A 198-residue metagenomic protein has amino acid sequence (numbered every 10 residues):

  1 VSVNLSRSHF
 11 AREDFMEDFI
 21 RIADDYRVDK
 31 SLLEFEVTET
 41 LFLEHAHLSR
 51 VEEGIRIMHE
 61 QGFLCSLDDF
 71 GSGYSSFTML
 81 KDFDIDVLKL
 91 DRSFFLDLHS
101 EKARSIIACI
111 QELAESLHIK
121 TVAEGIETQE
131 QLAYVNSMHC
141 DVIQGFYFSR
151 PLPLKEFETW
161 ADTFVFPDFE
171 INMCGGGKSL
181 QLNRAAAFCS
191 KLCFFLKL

Functional and structural regions predicted by a protein language model:
V1-L5, R21-L32, E60-Q61: Helix C-cap/alpha-to-beta connector motif
S6-E13, L32-A46, F63-C189, C193-L196: EAL-family c-di-GMP phosphodiesterase catalytic domain
M16-D25, M79-L80: Short amphipathic alpha-helices and their capping/turn segments at secondary-structure boundaries
F19, G54, I110: Aromatic/hydrophobic pocket-lining residues that form π-stacking "cages" and hydrophobic walls in ligand
R21, E53, T159, T163: Charged/polar, solvent-exposed surface patches and flexible loops
D24, E52, M58, G73-Y74 (+1 more regions): Regulatory and interdomain segments flanking nucleotide-handling catalytic cores in signaling/defense enzymes
